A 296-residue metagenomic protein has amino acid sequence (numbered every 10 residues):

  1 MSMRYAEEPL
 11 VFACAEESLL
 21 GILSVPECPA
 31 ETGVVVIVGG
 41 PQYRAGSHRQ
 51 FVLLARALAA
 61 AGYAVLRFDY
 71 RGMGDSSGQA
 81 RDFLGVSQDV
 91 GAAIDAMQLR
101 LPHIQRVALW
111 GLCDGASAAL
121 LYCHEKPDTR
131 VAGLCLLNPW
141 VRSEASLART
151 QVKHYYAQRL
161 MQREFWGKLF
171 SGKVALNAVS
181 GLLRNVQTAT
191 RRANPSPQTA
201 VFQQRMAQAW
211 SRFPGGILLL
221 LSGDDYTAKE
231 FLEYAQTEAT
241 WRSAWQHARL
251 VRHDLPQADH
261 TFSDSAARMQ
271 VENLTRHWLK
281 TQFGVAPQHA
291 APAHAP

Functional and structural regions predicted by a protein language model:
M1-T32, D264: N-terminal cap/lid segment of alpha/beta-hydrolase-fold proteins
R4, A13, V52-L54, K153-Q158 (+2 more regions): Serine-hydrolase catalytic core
P26-Y70: Short, surface-exposed "cap/lid" segments of acyl-processing enzymes
I37-V38, Y70, L137, L221 (+1 more regions): Alpha/beta-hydrolase
P41, Y70-G74, V141, D259: Alpha/beta-hydrolase active-site loop signature
M73-A108: Catalytic nucleophile-loop/oxyanion-hole region of alpha/beta-hydrolase and closely related hydrolase-like folds
L109-L121: Glycine-rich nucleophile elbow surrounding the catalytic serine of serine-hydrolase chemistry
L112-D114, C135-S146: Active-site nucleophile loop of the alpha/beta-hydrolase fold
